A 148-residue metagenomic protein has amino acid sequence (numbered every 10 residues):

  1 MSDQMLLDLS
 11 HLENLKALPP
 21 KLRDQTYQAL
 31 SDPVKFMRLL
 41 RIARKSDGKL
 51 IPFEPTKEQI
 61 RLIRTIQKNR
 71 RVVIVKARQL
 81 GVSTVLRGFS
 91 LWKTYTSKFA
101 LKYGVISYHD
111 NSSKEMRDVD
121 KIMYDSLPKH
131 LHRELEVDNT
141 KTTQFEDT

Functional and structural regions predicted by a protein language model:
S2-T148: Phosphate/NTP-binding elements of NTP-utilizing enzymes
